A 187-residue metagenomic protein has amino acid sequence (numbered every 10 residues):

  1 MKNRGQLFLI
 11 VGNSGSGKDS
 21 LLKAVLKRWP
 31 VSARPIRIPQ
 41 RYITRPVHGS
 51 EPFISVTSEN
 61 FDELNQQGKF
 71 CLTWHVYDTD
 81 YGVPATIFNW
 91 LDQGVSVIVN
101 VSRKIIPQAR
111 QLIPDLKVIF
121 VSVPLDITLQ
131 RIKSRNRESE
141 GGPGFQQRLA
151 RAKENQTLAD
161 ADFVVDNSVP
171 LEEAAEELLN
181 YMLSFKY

Functional and structural regions predicted by a protein language model:
N13: P-loop (Walker A) phosphate-binding loop of NTP-binding proteins
S16: ATP-binding Walker
D19: Walker A/P-loop
K27-R37: Post-Walker A helix-loop "phosphate-sensing" segment adjacent to the P-loop in P-loop NTPases
R37, R41-V97: ATP-dependent small-molecule kinase phosphotransfer cores that center on conserved nucleotide phosphate-binding segments
V97-S102, L112-R135: Conserved phosphate-donor/acceptor-positioning beta-strand/loop module used by diverse small-molecule
E138-F185: Small-molecule kinase domains that catalyze NTP-dependent phosphoryl transfer to phosphate-bearing small molecules
